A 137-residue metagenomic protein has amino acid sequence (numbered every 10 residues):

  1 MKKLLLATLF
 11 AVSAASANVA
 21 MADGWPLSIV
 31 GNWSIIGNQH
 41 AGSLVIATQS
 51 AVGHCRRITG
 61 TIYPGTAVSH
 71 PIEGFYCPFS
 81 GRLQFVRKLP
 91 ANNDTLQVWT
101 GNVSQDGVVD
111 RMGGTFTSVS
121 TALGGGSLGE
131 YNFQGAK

Functional and structural regions predicted by a protein language model:
M1-L4: Positively charged n-region of N-terminal signal peptides that target proteins for export
L6-A7, A91: General helical structural elements
A7-A15: Bacterial N-terminal signal peptides
A15-S16, L128: Low-complexity, intrinsically disordered or weakly predicted helical/coil tracts enriched in serine/threonine
S16-A22: Sec/Tat signal peptide C-region and signal peptidase I cleavage site
D23-G107, G113-K137: Central antiparallel beta-sheet cores of small beta-barrel/beta-sandwich binding domains
